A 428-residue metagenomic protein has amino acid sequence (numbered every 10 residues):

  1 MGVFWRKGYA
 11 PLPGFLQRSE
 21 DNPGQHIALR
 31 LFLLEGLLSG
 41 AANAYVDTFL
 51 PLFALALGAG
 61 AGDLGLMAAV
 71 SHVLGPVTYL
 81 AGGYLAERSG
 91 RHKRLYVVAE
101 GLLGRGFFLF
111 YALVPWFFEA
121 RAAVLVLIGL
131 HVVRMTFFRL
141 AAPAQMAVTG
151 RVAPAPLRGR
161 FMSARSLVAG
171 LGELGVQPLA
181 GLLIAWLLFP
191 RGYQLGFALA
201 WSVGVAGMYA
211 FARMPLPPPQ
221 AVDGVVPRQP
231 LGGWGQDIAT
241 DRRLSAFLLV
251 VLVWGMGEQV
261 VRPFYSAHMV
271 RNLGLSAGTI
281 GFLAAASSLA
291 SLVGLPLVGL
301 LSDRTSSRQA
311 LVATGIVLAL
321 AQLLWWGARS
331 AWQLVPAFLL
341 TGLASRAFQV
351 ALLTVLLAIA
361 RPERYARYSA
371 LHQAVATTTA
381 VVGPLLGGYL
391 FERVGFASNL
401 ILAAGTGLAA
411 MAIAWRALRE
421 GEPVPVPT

Functional and structural regions predicted by a protein language model:
G2-V77, A86, K93, V97 (+3 more regions): Helix-loop boundary and gating motifs at the non-cytosolic
P51-A56, Y84-E87, A112-F118, E173-F197 (+1 more regions): Transmembrane alpha-helix termini and helix-breaking/packing motifs in multi-pass membrane transporters
V77-R91, I184-A185, G294-S306, F391: Helix-to-loop junctions at the C-terminal end of transmembrane segments in multipass secondary transporters
R94-Y111, W201, Q309-L324, A404: Structural signature of the two symmetry-related core transmembrane helices
Y111-L130, W326-F338: Helix-loop junctions at membrane interfaces in 12-TM secondary transporters
F138-A153, A347-A360: Intracellular juxtamembrane helix-capping segments at the cytosolic ends of symmetry-related transmembrane helices
W201-Q220, A410-L418: C-terminal membrane-cytosol helix-exit motif in multi-pass small-molecule transporters
P215-G233, E422-T428: Flexible cytoplasmic inter-helical loops of multi-pass small-molecule transporters
